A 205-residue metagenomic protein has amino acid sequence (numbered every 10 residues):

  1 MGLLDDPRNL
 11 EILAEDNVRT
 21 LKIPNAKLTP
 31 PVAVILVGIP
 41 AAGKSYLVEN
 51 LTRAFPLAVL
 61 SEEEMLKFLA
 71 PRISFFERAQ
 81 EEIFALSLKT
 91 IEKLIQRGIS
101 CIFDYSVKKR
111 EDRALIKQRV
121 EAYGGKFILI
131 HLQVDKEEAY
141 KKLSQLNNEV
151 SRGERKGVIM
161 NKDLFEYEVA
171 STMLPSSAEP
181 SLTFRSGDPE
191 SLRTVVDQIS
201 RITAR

Functional and structural regions predicted by a protein language model:
G2-I23: N-terminal pre-Walker A segment at the start of P-loop NTPase domains
I23-P30: Phosphate-binding P-loop
L36: Hydrophobic anchor at the beta1->P-loop junction of P-loop NTPases
I39: P-loop (Walker A) phosphate-binding loop of NTP-binding proteins
A42, Y46-I99: Conserved substrate/cofactor phosphate-moiety recognition/catalytic segment in nucleotide-dependent phosphotransferases
A79-F127: Glycine-rich phosphate-binding loop used to anchor ATP phosphates in small-molecule kinases, encompassing both
Y123-L143: Conserved phosphate-donor/acceptor-positioning beta-strand/loop module used by diverse small-molecule
E149-V196, R205: Small-molecule kinase domains that catalyze NTP-dependent phosphoryl transfer to phosphate-bearing small molecules
